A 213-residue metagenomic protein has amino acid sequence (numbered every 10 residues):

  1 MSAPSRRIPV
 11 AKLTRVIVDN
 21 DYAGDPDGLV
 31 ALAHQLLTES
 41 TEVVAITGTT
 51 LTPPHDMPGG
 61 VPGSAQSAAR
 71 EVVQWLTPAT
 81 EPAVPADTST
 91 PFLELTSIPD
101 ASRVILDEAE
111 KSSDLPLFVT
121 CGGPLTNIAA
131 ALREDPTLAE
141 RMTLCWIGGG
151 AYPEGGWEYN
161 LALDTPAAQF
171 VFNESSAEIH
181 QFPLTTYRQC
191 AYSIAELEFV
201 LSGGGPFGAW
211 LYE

Functional and structural regions predicted by a protein language model:
M1-E213: N-terminal acidic, glycine/proline-rich low-complexity segments
